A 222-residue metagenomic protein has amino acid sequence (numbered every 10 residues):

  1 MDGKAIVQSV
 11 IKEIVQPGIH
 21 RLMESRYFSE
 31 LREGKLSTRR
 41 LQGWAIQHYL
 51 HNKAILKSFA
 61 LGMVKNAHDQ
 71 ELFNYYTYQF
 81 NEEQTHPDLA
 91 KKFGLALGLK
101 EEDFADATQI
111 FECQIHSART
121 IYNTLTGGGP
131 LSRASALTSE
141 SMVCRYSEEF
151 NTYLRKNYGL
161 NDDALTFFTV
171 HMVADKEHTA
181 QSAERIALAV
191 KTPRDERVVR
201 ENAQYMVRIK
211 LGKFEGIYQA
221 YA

Functional and structural regions predicted by a protein language model:
M1-A222: Non-heme di-metal
